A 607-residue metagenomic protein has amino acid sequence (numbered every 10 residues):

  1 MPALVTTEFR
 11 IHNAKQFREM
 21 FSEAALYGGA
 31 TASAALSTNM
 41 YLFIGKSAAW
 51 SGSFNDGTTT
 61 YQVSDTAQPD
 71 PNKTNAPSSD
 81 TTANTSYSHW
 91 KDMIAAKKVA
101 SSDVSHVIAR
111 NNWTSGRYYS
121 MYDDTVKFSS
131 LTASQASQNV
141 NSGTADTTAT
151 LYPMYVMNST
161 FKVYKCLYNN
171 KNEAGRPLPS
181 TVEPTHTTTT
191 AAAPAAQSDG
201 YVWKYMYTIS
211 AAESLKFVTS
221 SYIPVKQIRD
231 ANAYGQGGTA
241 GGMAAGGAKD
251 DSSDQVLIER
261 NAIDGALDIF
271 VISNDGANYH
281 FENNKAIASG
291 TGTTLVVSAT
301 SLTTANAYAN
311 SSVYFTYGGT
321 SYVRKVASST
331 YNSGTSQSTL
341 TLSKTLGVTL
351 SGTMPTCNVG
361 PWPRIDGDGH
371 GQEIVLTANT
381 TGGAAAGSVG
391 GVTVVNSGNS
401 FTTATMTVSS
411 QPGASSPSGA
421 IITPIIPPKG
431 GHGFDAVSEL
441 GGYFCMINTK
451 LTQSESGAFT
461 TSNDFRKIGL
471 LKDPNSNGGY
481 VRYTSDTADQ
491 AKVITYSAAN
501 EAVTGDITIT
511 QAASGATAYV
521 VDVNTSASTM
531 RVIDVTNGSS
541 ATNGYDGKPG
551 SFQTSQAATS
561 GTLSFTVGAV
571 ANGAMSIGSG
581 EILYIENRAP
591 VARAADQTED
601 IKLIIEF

Functional and structural regions predicted by a protein language model:
M1-I263, G413, I425, T510-Q511 (+5 more regions): Tryptophan-rich substrate-binding surfaces of secreted polymer-degrading and adhesive proteins
D199, K204-F607: Conserved, function-critical positions that sit in or immediately flank catalytic and ligand-binding motifs
